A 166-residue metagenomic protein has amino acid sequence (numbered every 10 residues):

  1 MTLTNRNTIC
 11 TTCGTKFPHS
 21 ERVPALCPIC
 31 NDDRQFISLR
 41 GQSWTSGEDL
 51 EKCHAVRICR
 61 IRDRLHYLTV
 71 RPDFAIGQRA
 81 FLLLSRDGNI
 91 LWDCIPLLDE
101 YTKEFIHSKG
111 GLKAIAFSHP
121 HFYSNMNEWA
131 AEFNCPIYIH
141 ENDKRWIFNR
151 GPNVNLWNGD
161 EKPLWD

Functional and structural regions predicted by a protein language model:
T2-D73: N-terminal juxtadomain amphipathic helix that follows a signal peptide/anchor or precedes a small N-terminal auxiliary
K16-H19, R34-I37, A75, D99-E100 (+2 more regions): Active-site environment of divalent metal-dependent phosphoester hydrolases
R22-A25, Q78, E128: Generic recognition of short, well-ordered alpha-helical segments
C27-C30, F36, W44, W92 (+1 more regions): Long, contiguous hydrophobic alpha-helical segments, chiefly transmembrane helices and signal peptides
D49-D63, E128-D166: Metallo-beta-lactamase
H54-T102: Conserved beta-strand hairpin/beta-sheet module of binuclear metal-dependent hydrolase folds, prominently
D99-I139: Active-site metal-binding motif and surrounding structural segment of the metallo-beta-lactamase
